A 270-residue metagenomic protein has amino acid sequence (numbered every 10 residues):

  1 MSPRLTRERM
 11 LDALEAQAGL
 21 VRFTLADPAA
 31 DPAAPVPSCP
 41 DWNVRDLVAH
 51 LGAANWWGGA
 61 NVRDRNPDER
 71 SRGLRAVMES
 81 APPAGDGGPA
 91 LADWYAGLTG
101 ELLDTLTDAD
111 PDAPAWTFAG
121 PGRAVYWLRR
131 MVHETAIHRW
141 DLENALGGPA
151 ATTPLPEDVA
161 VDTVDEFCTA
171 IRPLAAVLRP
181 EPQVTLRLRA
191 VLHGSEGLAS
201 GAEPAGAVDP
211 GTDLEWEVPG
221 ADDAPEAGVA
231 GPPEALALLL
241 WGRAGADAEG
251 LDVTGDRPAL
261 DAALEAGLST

Functional and structural regions predicted by a protein language model:
M1-S38: Non-cleavable N-terminal signal-anchor transmembrane helices
S2-E8, A54-P114, G148-V164: Short, helix-capping/interhelical loops that line the mouth of catalytic, cofactor-, or ligand-binding pockets
L14-V21, L47-G58, A84-L106, L128-L142: Alpha-helical transition-metal enzyme core signature, strongest for iron centers
D31-G73, A119-A176, L236: Short, contiguous alpha-helical
A113-F118, P182: Internal, glycine-rich beta/alpha segment that forms the wall or movable "lid" of small-molecule/cofactor binding
D162-V208: A glycine-rich beta-turn/hairpin centered on an aromatic-Pro dipeptide
A190-E234: Acidic/His-leaning functional-site neighborhoods
D222-T270: C-terminal interaction segments
